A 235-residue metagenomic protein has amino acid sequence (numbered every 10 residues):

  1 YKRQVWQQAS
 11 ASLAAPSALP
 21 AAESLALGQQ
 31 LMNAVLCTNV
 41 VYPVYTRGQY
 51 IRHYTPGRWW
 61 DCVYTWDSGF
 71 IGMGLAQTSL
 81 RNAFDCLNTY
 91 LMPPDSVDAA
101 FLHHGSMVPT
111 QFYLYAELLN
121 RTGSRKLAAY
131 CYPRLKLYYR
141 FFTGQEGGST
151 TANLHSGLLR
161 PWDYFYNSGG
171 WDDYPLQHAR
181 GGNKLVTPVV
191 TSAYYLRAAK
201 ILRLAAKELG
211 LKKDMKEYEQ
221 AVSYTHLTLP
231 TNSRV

Functional and structural regions predicted by a protein language model:
Y1-Q4, T225-T231: Conserved small/polar residues in nucleotide/adenosyl-binding loops
K2, V97-S106, T143-Q220: The feature captures the catalytic groove of carbohydrate-active enzymes
K2-A18: Mature N-terminal, pre-catalytic/accessory segment of carbohydrate-active enzymes
L13-A129, P133-K136, T187-V189, K200: Substrate-binding groove/exosite segments of carbohydrate-active enzymes
M32, L135, M215-L227: Short amphipathic alpha-helical coiled-coil/interface segments
Y130, R134-S149: Active-site cavity-forming subdomains of large catalytic enzyme subunits
